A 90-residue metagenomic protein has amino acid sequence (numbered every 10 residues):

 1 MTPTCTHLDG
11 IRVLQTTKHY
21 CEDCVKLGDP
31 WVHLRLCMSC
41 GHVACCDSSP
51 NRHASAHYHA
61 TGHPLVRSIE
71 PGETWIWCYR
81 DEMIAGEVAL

Functional and structural regions predicted by a protein language model:
P3-I11, Q15-T17, L27, V43-L90: Cys/His-rich, Zn2+-coordinating zinc-finger modules
K18-C21, L34, H42: Residues immediately within or flanking Cys/His clusters that coordinate Zn2+ in small zinc-binding modules
C21-C24, C37, C78: Short cysteine-rich clusters marking metal-coordination/redox-active sites
D29-M38: Canonical RING-type zinc finger of E3 ubiquitin-protein ligases
